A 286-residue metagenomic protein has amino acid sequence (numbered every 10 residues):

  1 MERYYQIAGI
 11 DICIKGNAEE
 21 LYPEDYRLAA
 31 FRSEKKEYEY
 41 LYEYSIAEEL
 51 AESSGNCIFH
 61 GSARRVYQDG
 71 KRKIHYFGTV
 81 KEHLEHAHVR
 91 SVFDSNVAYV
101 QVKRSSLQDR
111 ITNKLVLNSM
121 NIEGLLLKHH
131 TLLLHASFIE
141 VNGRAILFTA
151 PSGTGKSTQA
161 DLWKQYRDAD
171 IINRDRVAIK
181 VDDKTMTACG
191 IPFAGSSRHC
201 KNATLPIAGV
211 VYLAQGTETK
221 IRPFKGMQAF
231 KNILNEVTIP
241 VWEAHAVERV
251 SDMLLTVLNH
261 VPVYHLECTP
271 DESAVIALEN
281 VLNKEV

Functional and structural regions predicted by a protein language model:
M1-S152, L162-D170, V177-V286: A noncatalytic interaction/capping subdomain that flanks phosphate/NTP-handling catalytic cores
K156: Conserved lysine of the Walker
Q159: Hydrophobic positions on the alpha1 helix immediately C-terminal to the Walker A/P-loop
